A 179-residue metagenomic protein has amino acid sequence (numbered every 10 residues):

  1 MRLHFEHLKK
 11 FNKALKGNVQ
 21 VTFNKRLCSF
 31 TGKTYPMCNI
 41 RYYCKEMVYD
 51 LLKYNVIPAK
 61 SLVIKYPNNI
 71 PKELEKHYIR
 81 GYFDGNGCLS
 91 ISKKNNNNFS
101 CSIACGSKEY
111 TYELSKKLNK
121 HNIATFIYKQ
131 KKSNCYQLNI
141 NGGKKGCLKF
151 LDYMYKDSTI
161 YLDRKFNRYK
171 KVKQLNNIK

Functional and structural regions predicted by a protein language model:
M1-K179: Internal intein/HINT superfamily modules and their associated LAGLIDADG
